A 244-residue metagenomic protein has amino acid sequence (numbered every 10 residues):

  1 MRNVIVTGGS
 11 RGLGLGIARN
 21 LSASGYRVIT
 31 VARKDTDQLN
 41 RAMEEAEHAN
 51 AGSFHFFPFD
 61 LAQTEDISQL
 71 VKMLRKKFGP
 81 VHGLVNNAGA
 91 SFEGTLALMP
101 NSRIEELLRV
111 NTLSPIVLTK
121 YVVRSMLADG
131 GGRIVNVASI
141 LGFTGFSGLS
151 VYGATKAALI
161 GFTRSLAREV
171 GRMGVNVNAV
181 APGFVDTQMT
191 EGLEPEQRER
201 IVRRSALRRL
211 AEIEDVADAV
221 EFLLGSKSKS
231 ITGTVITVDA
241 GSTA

Functional and structural regions predicted by a protein language model:
S10-G12: Conserved glycine-rich cofactor-binding loop
S24-R41: Conserved glycine-rich Rossmann-like NAD(P)H-binding loop of the short-chain dehydrogenase/reductase
T95-L96, P100-L108, T190, I201: Substrate-binding pocket helix/loop in short-chain dehydrogenase/reductase
I116, R209-V238, T243: C-terminal substrate-recognition "lid" of short-chain dehydrogenase/reductases
T119, T155, T163: Active-site helix of classical SDR
R124, R168-R172, K229: Alpha-helical segment proximal to the catalytic Tyr-Lys
S139: Residue(s) in the substrate-gating loop at a strand-loop-helix junction that position the organic substrate next
